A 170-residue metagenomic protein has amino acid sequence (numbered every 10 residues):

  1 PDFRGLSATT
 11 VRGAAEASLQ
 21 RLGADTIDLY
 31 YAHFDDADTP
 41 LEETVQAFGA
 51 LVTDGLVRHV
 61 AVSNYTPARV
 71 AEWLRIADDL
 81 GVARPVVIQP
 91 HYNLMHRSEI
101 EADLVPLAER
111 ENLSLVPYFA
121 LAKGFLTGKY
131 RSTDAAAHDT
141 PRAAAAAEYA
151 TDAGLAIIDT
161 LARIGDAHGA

Functional and structural regions predicted by a protein language model:
P1-R12, H33-T39: Active-site mouth loops of central-metabolism enzymes
G5-L22, E43-Q46, V70-R75: Short, acidic/polar
E16, D25-D28, G49, R58: Core alpha-helical elements of the protein kinase catalytic domain, predominantly the helix directly N-terminal
L19-P40: Active-site groove signature of glycoside hydrolases
D35-A170: Beta/alpha (TIM)-barrel catalytic core signal, keyed to glycine-rich beta->alpha loops juxtaposed to Asp/Glu that bind
